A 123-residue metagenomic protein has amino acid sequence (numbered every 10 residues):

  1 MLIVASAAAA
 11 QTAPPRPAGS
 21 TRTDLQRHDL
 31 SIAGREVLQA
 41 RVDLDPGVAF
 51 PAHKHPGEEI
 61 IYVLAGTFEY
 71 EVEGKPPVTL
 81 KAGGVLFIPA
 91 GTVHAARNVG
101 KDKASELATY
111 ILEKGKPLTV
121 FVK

Functional and structural regions predicted by a protein language model:
M1-R41, T79, F87, P117-K123: A short, N-terminal "cap"/entry segment at the start of jelly-roll beta-barrel domains of the cupin/DSBH fold
S31-V37, G47-Y62: A short beta-loop-beta micro-motif enriched in histidine and acidic residues
L44-D45, G74-G91: Short acidic-glycine-tyrosine-enriched beta hairpin
F50-H55, V72, R97-V99: Short histidine-centered beta-strand/loop micro-motifs that create catalytic or ligand/metal-coordination sites
A52, I61-Y62, E71, F87-I88 (+1 more regions): Structural recognition of the beta-strand scaffold that forms the well-ordered cores of secreted hydrolase catalytic
P56-G74, A82-G84: Glycine- and acidic-residue-biased ligand/ion/polar-headgroup-sensing regions
P77, G91-P117: Ligand-binding loop in jelly-roll beta-barrel domains
